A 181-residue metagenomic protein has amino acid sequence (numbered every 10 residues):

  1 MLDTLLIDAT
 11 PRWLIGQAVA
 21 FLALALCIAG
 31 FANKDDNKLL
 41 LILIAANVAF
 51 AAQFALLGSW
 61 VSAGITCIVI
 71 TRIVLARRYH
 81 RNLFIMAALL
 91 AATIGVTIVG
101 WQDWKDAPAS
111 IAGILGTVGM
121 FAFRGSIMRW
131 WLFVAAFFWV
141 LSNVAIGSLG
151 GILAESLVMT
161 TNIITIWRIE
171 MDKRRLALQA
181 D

Functional and structural regions predicted by a protein language model:
L2-D181: Alpha-helical membrane-protein topology signature
